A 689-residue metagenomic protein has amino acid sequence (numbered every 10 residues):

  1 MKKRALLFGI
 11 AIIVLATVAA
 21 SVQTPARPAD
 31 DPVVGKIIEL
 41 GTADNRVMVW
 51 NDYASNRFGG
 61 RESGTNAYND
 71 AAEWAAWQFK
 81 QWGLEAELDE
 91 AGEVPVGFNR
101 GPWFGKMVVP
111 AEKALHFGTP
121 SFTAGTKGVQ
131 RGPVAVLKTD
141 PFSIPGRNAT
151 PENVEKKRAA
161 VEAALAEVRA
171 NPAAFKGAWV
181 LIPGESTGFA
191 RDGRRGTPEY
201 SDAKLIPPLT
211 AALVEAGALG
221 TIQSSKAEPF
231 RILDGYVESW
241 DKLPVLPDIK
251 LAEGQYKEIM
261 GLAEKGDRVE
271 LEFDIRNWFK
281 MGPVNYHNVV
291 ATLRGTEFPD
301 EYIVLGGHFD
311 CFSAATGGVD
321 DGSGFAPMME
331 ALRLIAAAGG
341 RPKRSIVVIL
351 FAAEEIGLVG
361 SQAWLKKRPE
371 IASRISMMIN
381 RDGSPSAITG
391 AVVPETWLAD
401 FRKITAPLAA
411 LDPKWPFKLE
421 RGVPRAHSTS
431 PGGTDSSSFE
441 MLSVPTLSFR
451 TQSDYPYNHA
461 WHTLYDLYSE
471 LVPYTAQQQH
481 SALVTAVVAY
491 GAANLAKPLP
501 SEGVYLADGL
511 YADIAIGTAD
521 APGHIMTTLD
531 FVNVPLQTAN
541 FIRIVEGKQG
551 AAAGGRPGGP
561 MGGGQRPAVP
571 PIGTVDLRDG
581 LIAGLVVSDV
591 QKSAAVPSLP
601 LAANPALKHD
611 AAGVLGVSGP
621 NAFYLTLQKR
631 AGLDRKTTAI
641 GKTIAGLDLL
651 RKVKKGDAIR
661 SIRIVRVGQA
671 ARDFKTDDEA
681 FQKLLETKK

Functional and structural regions predicted by a protein language model:
V22-T24, R147-T150, R191-R195, A551-P567: Disordered, low-complexity segments in secreted/periplasmic proteins that are enriched in proline
Q23-A67, W77, L293-G295, S501-E502: N-terminal hydrophobic or amphipathic helices/low-complexity stretches enriched in small/hydrophobic/Pro/Gly
D31-V33, H116, P120-S121, G125-E167 (+4 more regions): Soluble metallo-hydrolase cores and metallopeptidase-like ectodomains found primarily in the secretory/periplasmic
P32, D52, N56-W179, E185-R191: Noncatalytic luminal/extracellular "stalk/propeptide" segments of secretory-pathway proteins
I38, V109-A114, P151, E155 (+3 more regions): Metal-dependent peptidase/peptidase-like ectodomains
P198, K204, P208, N285-N288 (+1 more regions): Acidic/histidine-rich catalytic neighborhood of metal-dependent amide-processing enzymes
R333, A337, Y457-G503: His/Asp/Glu-rich mid-to-C-terminal helical/loop segments that flank catalytic regions of hydrolases
S501-K689: Cyclophilin-like peptidyl-prolyl cis-trans isomerases
